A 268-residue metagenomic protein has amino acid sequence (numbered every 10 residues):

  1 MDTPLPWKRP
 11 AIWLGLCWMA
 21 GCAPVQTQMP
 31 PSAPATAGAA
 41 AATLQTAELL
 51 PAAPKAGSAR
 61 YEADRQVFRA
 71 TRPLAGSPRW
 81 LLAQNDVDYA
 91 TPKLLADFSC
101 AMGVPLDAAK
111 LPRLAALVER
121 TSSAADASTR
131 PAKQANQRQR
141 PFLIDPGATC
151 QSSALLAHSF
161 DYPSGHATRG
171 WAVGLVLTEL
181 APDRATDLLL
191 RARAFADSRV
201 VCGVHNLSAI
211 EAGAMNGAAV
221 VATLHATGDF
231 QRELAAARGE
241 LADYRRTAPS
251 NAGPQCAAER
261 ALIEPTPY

Functional and structural regions predicted by a protein language model:
D2-I12: Bacterial N-terminal signal peptides that target proteins for export
G15-L16, P249: Residue-level signal for mature regions of secreted extracellular proteins and peptides
V25-V201, D229, E233, E259-R260 (+1 more regions): Hydrophobic alpha-helical bundle signature of multipass membrane enzymes
L156, A194-H205, R238-P249: Short, mixed-charge aromatic SLiMs
F195-H225, D229: Interfacial helix-loop-helix junctions of multi-pass membrane proteins
H225-Y268: Acidic, carboxylate-rich catalytic segments that either coordinate divalent cations
